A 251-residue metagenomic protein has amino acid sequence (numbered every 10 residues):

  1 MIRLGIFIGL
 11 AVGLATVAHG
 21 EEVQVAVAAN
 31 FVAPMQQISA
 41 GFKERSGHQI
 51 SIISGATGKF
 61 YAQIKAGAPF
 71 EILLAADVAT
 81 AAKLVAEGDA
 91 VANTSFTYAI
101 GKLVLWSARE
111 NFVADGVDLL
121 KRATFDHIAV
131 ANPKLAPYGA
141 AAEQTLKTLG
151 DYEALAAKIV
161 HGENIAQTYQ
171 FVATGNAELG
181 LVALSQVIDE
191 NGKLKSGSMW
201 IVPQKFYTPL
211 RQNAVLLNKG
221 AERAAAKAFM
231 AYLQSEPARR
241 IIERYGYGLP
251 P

Functional and structural regions predicted by a protein language model:
R3-A15: Bacterial N-terminal signal peptides
T16-V17, I72: A subset of signal/propeptide-processing and intrinsically disordered low-complexity segments in secreted/extracellular
G20-S54, G58-A68, A75-V78, A82-P251: Exported/periplasmic ABC-transporter solute-binding proteins
